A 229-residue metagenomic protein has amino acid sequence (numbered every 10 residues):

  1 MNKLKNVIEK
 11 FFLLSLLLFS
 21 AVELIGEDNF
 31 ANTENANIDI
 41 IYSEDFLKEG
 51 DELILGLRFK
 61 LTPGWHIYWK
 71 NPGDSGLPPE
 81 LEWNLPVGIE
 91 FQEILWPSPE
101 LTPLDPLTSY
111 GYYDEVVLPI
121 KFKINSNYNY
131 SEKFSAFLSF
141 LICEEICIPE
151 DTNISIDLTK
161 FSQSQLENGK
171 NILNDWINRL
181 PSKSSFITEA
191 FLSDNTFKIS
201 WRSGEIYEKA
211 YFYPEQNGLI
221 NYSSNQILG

Functional and structural regions predicted by a protein language model:
N2-F12: Bacterial N-terminal signal peptides that target proteins for export
S20-A21: N-terminal signal peptide c-region/cleavage motif recognized by signal peptidases
L24-G229: Extracellular/lumen-exposed scaffold segments
